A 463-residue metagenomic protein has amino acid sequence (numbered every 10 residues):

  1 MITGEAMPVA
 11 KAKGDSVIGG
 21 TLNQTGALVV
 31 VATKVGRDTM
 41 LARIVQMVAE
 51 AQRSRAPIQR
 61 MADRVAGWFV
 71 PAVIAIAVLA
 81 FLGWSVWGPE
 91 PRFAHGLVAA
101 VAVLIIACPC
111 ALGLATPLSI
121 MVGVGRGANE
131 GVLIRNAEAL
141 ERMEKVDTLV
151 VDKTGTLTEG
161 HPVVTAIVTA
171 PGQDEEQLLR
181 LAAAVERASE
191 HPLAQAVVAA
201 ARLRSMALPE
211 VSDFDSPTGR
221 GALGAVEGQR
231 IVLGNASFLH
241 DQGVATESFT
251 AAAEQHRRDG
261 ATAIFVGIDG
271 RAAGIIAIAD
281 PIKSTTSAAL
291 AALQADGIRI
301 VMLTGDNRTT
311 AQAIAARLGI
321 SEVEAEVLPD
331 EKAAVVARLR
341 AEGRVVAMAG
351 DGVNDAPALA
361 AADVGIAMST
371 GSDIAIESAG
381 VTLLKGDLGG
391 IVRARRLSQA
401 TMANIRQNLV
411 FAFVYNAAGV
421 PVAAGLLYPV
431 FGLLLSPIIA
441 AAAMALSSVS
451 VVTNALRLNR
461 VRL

Functional and structural regions predicted by a protein language model:
M1-V9, S16, L28, V35 (+9 more regions): Conserved cytosolic headpiece of P-type ATPases
I2, M61, V98, C108-V185 (+4 more regions): Conserved catalytic phosphorylation-site environment of P-type ATPases
I2-A100, I282-K283, L388, L397-N404: Actuator/coupling domain of P-type ATPases
T3, V164, V168-I298, R308 (+1 more regions): P-type ATPase nucleotide-binding
G4, V17, A32, I44 (+25 more regions): Residue-level signature of catalytic and energy-coupling elements of molecular machines, predominantly ATP/GTP-dependent
D15, K34, V226-G228, A252 (+2 more regions): Conserved ATP-binding TGD loop and adjacent catalytic N/P-domain core of P-type ATPases
W68-I106, G131, V410-A442: Helix-interface capping motifs at the ends of transmembrane segments in multi-pass membrane proteins
A379, L384-L463: Membrane-embedded transport module
